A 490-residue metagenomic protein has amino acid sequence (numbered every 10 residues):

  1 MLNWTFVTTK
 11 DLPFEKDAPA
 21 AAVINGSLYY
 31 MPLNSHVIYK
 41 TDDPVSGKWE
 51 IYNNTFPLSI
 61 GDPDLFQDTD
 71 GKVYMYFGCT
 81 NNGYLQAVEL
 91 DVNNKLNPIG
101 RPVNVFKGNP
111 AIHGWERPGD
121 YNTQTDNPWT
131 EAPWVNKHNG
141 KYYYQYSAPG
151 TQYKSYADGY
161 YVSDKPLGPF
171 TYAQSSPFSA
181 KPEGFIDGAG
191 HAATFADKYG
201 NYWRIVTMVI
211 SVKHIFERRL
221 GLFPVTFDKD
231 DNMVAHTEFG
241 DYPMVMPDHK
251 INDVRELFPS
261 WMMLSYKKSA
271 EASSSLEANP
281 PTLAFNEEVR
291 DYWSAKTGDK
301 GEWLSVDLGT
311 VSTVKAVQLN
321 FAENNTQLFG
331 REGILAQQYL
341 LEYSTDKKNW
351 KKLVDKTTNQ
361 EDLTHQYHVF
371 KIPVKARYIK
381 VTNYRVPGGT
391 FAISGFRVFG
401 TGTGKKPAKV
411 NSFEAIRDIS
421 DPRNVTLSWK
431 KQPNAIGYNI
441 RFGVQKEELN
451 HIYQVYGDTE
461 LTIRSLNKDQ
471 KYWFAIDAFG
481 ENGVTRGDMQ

Functional and structural regions predicted by a protein language model:
M1-T125, K137-Y142, S147-G184, Y199 (+1 more regions): Beta-rich carbohydrate-recognition and catalytic domains
P32, Y142, V314, Y438 (+1 more regions): Short beta-strand segments enriched for Tyr within beta-sheet-rich domains, predominantly fibronectin type III
Q86-P98, N252-E287: Predominantly extracellular/luminal regions of secreted and cell-surface proteins, especially disulfide-bonded
G159, Q337, Q366, G457-T462: Short S/T/G- and acidic-enriched coil/turn segments that sit immediately N-terminal to beta-strands in beta-sandwich
E288-V354, T364-K409, K430, A478: Aromatic, loop-rich ligand-recognition surfaces of beta-strand-rich domains
L340-Y343, K431-Y453, G457: Extracellular low-complexity, O-glycosylation-prone stalks/linkers
F399-N434, K468, N482-Q490: Pro/Thr/Ser/Gly-rich low-complexity, intrinsically disordered linker/stalk tracts
I463-V484: Beta-strand-rich modules
